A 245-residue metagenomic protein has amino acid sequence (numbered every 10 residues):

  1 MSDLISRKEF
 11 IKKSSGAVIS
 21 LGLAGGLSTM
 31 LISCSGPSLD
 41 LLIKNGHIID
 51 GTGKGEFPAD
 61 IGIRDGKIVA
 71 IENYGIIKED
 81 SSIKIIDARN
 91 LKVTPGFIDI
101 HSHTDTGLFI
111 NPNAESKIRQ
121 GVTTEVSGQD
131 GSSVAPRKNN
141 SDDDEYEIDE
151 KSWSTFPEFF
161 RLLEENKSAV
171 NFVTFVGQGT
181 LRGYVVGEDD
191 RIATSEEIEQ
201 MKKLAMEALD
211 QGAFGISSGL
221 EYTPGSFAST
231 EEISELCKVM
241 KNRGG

Functional and structural regions predicted by a protein language model:
S2-L21: N-terminal secretory signal peptides and thylakoid transit peptides that target proteins across membranes
S14, L23, L27, L31 (+2 more regions): Histidine-rich, glycine-flanked metal-binding segment
G46, G66, N90, H101 (+3 more regions): Divalent metal-coordination and catalytic microenvironments
K92-S116: Di-metal (Zn2+ and/or Mg2+/Mn2+) metal-binding site signature of metallo-dependent hydrolases with the MBL/beta-CASP
H103, G177-G179, G219-E221: Active-site beta-loop-alpha junctions enriched in small/polar residues
T104-D105, I192-E196, T223-E231: Alpha-helix capping and helix-loop boundary segments enriched in small/acidic/polar residues
I110-G215, C237-G244: Divalent-metal coordination cores built from histidine and acidic residues
I216-G245: Active-site core of metal-dependent hydrolases
